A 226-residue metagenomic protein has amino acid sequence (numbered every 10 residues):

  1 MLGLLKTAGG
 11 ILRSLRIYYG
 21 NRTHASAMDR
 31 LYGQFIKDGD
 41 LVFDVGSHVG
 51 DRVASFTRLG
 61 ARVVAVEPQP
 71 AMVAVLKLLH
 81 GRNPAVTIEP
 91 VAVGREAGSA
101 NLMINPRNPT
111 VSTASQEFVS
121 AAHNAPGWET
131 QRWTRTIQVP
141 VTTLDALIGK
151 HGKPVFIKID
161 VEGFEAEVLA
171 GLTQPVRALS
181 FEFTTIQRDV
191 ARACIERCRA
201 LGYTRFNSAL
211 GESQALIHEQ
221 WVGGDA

Functional and structural regions predicted by a protein language model:
M1-A226: Phosphate/nucleotide-binding beta-alpha loop and adjacent structural elements of enzyme active sites
